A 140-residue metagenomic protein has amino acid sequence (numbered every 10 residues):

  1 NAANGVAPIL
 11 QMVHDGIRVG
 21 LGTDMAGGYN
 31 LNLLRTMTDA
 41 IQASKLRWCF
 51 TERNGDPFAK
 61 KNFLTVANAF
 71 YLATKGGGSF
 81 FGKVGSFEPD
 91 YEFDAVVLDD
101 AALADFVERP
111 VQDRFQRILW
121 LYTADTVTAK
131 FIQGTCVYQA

Functional and structural regions predicted by a protein language model:
A2-A3: Helical hairpin unit composed of two closely spaced alpha helices linked by a short loop
A7-A104: His/Asp/Glu-enriched, well-ordered alpha-helical/loop segment that forms or immediately abuts the divalent-metal
E92-A140: C-terminal cap of metal-dependent C-N hydrolases
